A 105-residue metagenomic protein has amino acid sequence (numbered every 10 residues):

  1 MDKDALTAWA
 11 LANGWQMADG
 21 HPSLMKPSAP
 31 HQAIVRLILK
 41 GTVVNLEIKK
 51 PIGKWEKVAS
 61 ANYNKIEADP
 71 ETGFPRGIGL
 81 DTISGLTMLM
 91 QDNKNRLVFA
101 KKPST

Functional and structural regions predicted by a protein language model:
M1-A5, S28-I34, G41-T105: Intrinsically disordered, low-complexity regulatory regions enriched in serine/threonine/proline and acidic residues
M1-M17: Amphipathic alpha-helical segments
A18, I38-K40: Short beta-strand micro-motifs enriched in acidic
A18-M25: Short, hydrophobic/aromatic-rich segments at coil-to-beta transitions
